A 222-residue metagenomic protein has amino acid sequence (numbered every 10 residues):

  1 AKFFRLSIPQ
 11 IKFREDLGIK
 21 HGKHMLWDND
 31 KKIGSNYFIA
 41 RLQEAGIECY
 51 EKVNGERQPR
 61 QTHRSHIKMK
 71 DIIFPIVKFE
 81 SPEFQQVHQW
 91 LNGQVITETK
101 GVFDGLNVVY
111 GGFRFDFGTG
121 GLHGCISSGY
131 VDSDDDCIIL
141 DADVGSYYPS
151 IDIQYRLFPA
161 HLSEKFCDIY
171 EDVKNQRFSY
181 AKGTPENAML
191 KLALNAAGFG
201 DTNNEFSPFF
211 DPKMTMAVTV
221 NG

Functional and structural regions predicted by a protein language model:
A1-G145: Conserved "right-hand" nucleotidyltransferase catalytic core of DNA-directed polymerases
Q94-G222: Helical catalytic core of nucleic-acid polymerases
